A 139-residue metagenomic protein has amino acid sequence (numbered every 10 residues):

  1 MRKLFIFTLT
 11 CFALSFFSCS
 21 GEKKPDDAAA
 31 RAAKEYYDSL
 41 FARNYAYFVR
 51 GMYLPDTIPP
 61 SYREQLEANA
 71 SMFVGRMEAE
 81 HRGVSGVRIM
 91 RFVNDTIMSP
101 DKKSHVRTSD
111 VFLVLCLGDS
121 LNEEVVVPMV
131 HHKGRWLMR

Functional and structural regions predicted by a protein language model:
M1-C19: Sec-dependent bacterial lipoprotein signal peptides
I6, P25, K133-R135: Non-catalytic interaction surface on structured domains
C11, F41-Y45, V49: Short, compositionally biased low-complexity segments
F16-G21, G86, D110: Compositionally biased regions
C19-A42: Short, low-complexity N-terminal intrinsically disordered segments enriched in polar/charged residues
A46-H105: Short solvent-exposed beta->alpha transition segments
M90-R139: Exposed beta-sheet edge and beta->alpha loop/turn motif
